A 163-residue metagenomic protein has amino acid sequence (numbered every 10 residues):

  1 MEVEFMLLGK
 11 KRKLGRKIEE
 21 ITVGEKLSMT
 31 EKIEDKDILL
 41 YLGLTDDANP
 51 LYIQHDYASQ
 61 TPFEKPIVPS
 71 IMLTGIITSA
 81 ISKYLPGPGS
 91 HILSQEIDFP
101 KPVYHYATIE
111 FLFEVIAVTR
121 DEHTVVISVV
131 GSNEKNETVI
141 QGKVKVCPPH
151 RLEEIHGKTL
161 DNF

Functional and structural regions predicted by a protein language model:
E2-S90, E153-F163: Hot-dog-fold acyl-thioester-processing enzymes
E2-V23, Y104-F163: HotDog/MaoC-like acyl-thioester-processing domains
S28-K32, D98, K145-C147: Generic structural detector for well-ordered beta-strands
L93-S94, S128: Beta-strand segments within the central parallel beta-sheet cores of soluble alpha/beta enzyme folds
